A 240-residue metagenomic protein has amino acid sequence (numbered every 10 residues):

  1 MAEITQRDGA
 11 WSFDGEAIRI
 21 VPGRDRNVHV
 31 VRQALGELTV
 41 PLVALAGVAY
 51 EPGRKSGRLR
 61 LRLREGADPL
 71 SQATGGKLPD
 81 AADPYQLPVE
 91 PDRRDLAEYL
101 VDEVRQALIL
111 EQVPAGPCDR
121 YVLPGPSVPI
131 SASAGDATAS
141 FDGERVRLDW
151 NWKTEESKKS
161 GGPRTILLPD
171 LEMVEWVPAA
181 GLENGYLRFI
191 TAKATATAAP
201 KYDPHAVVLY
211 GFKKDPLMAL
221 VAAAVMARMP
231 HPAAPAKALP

Functional and structural regions predicted by a protein language model:
M1-A10, A17, R32-Y121, S127 (+1 more regions): Acidic, Ser/Thr- and proline-rich intrinsically disordered linker/docking segments of eukaryotic scaffolds
S12-Q33, D136-K159: Short, compositionally biased strand/turn segments that nucleate or flank brief secondary-structure elements
R94, S133, A139-S140, T165: Alpha-helix initiation and capping sites
V122-A132, D136-T138: Charge-rich interaction segments
